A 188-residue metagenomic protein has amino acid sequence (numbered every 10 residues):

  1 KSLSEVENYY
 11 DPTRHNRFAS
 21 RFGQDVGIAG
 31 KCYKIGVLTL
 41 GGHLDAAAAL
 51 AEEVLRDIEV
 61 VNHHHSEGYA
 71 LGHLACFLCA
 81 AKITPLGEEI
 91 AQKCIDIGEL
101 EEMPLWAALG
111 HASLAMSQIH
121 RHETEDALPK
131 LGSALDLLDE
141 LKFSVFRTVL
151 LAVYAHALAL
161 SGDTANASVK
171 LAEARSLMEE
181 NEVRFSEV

Functional and structural regions predicted by a protein language model:
S2-Y9, K31-V188: Helix-coil-helix junctions within alpha-helical repeat/solenoid scaffolds
T13-D25: Acidic, Ser/Thr- and Gly/Pro-rich intrinsically disordered linkers and low-complexity segments that flank or connect
I28: Short acidic-aromatic loop segments in the C-terminal HATPase_c
